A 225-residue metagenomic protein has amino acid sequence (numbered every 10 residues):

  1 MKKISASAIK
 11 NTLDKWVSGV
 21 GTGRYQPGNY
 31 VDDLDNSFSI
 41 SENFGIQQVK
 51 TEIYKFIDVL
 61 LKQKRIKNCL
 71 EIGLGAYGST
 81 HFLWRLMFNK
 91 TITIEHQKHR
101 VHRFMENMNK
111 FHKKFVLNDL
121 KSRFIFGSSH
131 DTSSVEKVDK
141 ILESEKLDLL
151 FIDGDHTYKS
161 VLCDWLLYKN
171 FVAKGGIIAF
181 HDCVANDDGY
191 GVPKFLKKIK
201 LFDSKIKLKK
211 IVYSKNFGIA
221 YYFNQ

Functional and structural regions predicted by a protein language model:
M1-F151, D155-Q225: A short alpha-helical cap/connector motif
